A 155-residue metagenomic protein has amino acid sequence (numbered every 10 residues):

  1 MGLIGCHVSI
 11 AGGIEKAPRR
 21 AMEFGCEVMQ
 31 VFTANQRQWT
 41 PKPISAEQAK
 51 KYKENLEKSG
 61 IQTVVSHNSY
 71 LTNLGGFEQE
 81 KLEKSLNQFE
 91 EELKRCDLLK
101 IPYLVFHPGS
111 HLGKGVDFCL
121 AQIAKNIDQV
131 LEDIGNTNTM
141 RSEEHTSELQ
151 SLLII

Functional and structural regions predicted by a protein language model:
M1-N68, T72, G76-K94: N-terminal pre-domain/capping segments
M22-E23, D97, E132, E148: Solvent-exposed polar/charged
V31, V64-N68, P102-P108, T139-E143: Short beta-strand segments at enzyme active-site cores
W39, K114, I155: Glycine/Thr-rich phosphate-binding loops of Rossmann-like dinucleotide-binding domains
Y70-L71, G109-G113, S147: Short, internal active-site loops enriched in acidic
F89-N138: Hydrophobic alpha-helical segments and helix pairs
E144-I155: Single conserved hydrophobic/aromatic residue that forms the stacking wall/gate of nucleotide- or nucleobase-binding
